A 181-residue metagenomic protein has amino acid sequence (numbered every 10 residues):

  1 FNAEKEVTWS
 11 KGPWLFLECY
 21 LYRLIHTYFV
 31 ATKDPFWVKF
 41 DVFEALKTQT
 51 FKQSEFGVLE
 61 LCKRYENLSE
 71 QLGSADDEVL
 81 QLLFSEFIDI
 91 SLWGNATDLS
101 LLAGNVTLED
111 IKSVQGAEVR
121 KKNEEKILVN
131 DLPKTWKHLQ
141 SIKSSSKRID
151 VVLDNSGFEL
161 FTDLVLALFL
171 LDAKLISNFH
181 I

Functional and structural regions predicted by a protein language model:
F1-R148: Non-catalytic accessory regions outside enzyme or core folds
W14-F16, V152-T162: Gly/Ser/Thr-rich loops at beta-strand to alpha-helix junctions that form or flank small-molecule/cofactor-binding
F158-H180: Histidine-anchored nucleotide/phosphate-binding helix
